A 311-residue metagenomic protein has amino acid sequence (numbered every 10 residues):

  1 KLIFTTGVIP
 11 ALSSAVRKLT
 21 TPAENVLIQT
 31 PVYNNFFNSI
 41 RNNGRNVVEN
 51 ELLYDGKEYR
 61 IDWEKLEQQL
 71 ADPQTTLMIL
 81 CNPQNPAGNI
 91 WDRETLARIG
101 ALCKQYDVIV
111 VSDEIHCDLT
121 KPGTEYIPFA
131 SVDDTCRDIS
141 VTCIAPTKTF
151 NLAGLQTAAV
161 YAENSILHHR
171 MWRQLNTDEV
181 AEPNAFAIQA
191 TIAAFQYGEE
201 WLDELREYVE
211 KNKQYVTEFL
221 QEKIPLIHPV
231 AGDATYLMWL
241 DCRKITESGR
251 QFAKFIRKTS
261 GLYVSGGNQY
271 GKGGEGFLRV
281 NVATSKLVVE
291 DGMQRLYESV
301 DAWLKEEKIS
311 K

Functional and structural regions predicted by a protein language model:
K1-G7, S14, K65, A194-Y197 (+2 more regions): N-terminal small-domain helix-loop-helix segment of the aminotransferase-like
K1-N25, T246: Phosphate-binding glycine-rich loop
K18-I40: Conserved PLP-anchoring active-site segment centered on the Schiff-base-forming lysine
Y54-T124: Active-site phosphate-binding strand-loop segment of PLP-dependent enzymes
E67-Q68, C136, F255-V264, Y270-K311: PLP-dependent enzyme catalytic core of the Aspartate aminotransferase-like
D133-E210, F219-E222, V300-D301, E307: Conserved core segment of the aminotransferase class I/II
A185, I192, Y208-T217, P229-C242: Conserved glycine-rich beta-strand-loop-beta hairpin in the small C-terminal domain of fold type I
